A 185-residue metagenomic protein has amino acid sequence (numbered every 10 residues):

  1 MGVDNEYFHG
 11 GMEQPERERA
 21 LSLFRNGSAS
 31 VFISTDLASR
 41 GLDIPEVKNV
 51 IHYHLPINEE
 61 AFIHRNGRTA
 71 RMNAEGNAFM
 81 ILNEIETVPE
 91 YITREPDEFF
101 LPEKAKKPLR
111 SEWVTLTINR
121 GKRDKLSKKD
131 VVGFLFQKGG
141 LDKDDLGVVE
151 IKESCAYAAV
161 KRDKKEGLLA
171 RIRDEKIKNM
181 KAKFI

Functional and structural regions predicted by a protein language model:
G2-D4, P45-K48, N73-A78: Short glycine-/polar-rich loops that comprise or flank the Walker A/P-loop and associated switch/sensor motifs
V3-T35: Conserved helicase ATPase core of P-loop NTP-dependent helicases/translocases
G10-Q14, R40, I81-N83, R120-K125: Conserved phosphate/pyrophosphate-binding and hydrolysis machinery centered on Walker-type P-loop NTPases, extending
A20, F62-R65, P89-Y91, V131 (+1 more regions): Hydrophobic side chains in well-ordered alpha-helices
L21, V31-Y53, E60, M72: P-loop/Walker A NTP-binding module and the surrounding RecA-like catalytic core of P-loop NTPases
V31, R40, N58-F100: Conserved segment of the helicase C-terminal RecA-like domain
I33, V50, G67, L135 (+1 more regions): Residue-level signature of catalytic and energy-coupling elements of molecular machines, predominantly ATP/GTP-dependent
F100-I185: Non-catalytic terminal extensions of ATP-dependent helicases
